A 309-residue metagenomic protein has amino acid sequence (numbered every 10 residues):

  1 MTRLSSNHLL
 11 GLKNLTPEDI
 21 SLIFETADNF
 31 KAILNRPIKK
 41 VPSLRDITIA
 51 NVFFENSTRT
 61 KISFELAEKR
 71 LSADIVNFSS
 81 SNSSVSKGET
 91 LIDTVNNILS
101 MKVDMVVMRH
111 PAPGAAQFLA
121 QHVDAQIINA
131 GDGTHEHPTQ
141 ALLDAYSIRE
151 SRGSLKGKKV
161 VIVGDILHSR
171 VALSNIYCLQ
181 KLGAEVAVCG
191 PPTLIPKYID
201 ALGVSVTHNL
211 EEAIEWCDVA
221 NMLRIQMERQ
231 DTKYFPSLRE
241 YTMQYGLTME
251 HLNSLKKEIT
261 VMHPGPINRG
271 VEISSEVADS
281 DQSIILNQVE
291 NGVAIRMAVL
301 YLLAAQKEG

Functional and structural regions predicted by a protein language model:
M1-I62, L66: Positively charged, low-complexity intrinsically disordered leader regions
I38-Y146, R269: Phosphate/diphosphate ligand-binding glycine-rich loop within oxidoreductases
L44-I49, K156-V160, E258: Phosphate-coordination loops involved in phosphoryl transfer and adenosine-cofactor binding
F54-L66, E150-L223: Glycine-rich phosphate/diphosphate-binding loop of Rossmann-like nucleotide-binding domains
A125, G183-E185, S254-T260: A short helix->loop->beta-strand "cap" motif at the edges of active sites that frequently abuts
I199-E276: Rossmann-like adenosine-cofactor binding region
E258-I259, P264-G309: Adenosine-phosphate binding glycine-rich loop
